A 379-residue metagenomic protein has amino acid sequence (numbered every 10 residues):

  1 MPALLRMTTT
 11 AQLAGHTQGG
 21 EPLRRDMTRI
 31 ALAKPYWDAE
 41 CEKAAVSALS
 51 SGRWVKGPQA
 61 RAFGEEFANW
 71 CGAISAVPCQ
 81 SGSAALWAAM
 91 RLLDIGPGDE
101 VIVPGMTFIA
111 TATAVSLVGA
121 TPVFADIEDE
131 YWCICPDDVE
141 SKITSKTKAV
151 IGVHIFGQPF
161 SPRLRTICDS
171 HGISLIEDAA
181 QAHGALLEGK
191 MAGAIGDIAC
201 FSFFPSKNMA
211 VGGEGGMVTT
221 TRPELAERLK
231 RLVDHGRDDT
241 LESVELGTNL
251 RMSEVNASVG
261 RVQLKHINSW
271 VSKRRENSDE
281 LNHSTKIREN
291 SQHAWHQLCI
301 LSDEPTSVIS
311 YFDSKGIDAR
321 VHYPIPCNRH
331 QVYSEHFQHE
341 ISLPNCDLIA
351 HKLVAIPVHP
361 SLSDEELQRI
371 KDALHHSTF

Functional and structural regions predicted by a protein language model:
M7-R53, P58, K315, P357: N-terminal "arm"/small-domain region of PLP-dependent enzymes with the aminotransferase-like
Q12, G20-E21, R61-E65, A73-A76 (+5 more regions): PLP-dependent aminotransferase class I/II
R53-E100, A114-L117, F124-D126, K190: Phosphate-binding glycine-rich loop
P97, V103, F124, L175-E177 (+2 more regions): Hydrophobic residues in well-ordered beta-strands that form the structural core
T107-A112: Conserved coil-to-alpha-helix start sites within the AMP-binding
V118, S170-H171, K315: Helix C-cap/helix->beta junction micro-motif
T121-Y131, R320: Short beta-strand->loop structural element characteristic of the AMP-binding/adenylate-forming
E130-V211, M217-T219, A355: Active-site phosphate-binding strand-loop segment of PLP-dependent enzymes
